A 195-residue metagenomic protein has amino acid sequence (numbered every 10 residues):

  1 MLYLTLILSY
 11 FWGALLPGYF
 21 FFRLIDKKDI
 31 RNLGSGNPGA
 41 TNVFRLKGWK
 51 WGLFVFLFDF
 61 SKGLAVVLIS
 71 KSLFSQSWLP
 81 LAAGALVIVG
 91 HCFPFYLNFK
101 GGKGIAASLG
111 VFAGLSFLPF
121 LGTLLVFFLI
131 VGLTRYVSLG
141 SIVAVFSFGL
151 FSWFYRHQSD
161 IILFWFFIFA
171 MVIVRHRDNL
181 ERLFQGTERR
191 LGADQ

Functional and structural regions predicted by a protein language model:
M1-D26: N-terminal signal-anchor transmembrane alpha helix
L4-L6, W51-L57, S61-F95, L118 (+2 more regions): Nucleotide and nucleotide-moiety/phosphate-recognizing core
Y10-A14, R23, I88-F99, I130-R135: Transmembrane alpha-helix interface/packing and boundary motifs in multi-pass membrane proteins, characterized by
G18, V67-L68, G132, G149 (+2 more regions): Membrane-embedded alpha-helical segments of multi-pass transporters/permeases
F20-K50, E181-Q195: Cytosolic, membrane-interface loops and tails of multi-pass inner-membrane proteins
D29-G39, L97-L109, Y136-A144: Short, non-helical or kinked segments that cap or interrupt transmembrane helices
F44-G48, S70-L73, L86, G90 (+2 more regions): Interfacial segments of multi-pass membrane proteins
L121, V137-A144, R156-I168: Loop-to-transmembrane alpha-helix initiation sites
